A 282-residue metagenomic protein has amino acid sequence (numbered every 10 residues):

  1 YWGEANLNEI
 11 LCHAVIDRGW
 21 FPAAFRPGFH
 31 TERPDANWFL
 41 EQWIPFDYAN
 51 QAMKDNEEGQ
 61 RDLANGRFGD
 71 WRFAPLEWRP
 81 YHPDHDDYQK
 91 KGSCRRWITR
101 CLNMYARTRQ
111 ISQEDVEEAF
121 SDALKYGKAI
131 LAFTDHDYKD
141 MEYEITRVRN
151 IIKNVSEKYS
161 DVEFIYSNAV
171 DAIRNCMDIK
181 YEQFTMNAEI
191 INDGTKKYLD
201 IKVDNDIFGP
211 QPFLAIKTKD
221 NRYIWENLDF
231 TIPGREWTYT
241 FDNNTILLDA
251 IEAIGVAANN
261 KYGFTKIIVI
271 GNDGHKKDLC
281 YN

Functional and structural regions predicted by a protein language model:
Y1-D35, A132-T134, N168: Metal-dependent polysaccharide deacetylase catalytic core of the NodB/CE4 family, i.e., the active-site-bearing domain
D17-G127: Active-site-adjacent pocket scaffolds in enzyme catalytic domains
Y48-A52, D115-A119, A123-Y198: C-terminal domain-boundary segment and adjacent tail
K197-D206, N282: Aromatic/hydrophobic beta-strand junction motif of beta-rich domains
D204-F213, L247-L248: A short beta-turn/strand-edge loop motif at beta-sheet boundaries
I224, T231-L248: Aromatic sugar-binding surface patches on proteins that engage polysaccharides or sugar-phosphate polymers
L247-Y262: Short, aromatic- and glycine-rich surface loops/edge beta-strands on solvent-exposed regions
K261-N282: Short beta-strand elements
